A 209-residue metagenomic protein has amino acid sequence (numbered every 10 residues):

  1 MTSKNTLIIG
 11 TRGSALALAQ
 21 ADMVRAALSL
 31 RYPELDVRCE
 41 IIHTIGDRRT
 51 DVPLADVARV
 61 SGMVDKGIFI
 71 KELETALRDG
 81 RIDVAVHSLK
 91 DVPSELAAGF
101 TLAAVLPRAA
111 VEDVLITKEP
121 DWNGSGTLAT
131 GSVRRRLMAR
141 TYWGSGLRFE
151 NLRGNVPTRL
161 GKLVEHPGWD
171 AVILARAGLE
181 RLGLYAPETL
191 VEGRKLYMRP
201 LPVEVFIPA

Functional and structural regions predicted by a protein language model:
M1-A209: Domain-level signature for soluble enzymes in the chorismate/prephenate branch of the shikimate pathway
